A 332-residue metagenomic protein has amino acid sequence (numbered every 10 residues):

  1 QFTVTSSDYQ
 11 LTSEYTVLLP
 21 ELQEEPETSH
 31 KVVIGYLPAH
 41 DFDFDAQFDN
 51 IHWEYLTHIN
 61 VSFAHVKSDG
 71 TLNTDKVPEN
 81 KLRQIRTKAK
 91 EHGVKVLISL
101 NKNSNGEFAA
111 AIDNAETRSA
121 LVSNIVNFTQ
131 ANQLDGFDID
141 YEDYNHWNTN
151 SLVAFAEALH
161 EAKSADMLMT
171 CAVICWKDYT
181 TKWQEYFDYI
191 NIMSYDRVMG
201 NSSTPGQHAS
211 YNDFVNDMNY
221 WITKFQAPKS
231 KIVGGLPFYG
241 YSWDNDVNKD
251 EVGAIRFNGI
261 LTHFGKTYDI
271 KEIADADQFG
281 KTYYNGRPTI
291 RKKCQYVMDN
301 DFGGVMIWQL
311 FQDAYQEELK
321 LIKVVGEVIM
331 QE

Functional and structural regions predicted by a protein language model:
Q1-E25: Beta-rich interaction/scaffold domains
E24-N127, P205-Y211, V247-N248, K320 (+1 more regions): Glycan-recognition patch characteristic of GH18 chitinases/ENGases and related GlcNAc/peptidoglycan-binding proteins
P38, D69-N80, S123, Y141-F264: Substrate-binding surface in catalytic domains of secreted glycosidases
Y55-T57, Q184-I190, D301-G303: Glycine-enriched alpha-helix->loop->beta-strand junction motifs that scaffold or abut catalytic
H58-F63, F128-N145, A172, M193 (+1 more regions): Short acidic catalytic loops
I59, I98, I139, I190 (+3 more regions): Conserved, mostly hydrophobic/aromatic
T71, F311-E332: Aromatic-rich peripheral "rim/lid" segments of glycoside hydrolase catalytic domains that contact and position glycan
K229-Y296, I322-E332: Glycan-binding loop/region signatures in secreted carbohydrate-active enzymes
